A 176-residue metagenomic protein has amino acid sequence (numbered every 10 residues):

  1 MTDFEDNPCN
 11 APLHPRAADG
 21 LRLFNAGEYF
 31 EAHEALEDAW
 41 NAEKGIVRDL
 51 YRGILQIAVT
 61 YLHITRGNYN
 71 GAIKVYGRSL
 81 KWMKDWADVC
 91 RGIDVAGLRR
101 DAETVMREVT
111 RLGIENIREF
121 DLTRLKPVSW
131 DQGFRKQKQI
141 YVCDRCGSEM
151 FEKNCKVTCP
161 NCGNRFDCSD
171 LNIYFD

Functional and structural regions predicted by a protein language model:
L21, V59-Y61: Residue-level recognition of tetratricopeptide repeat
Y69-A87: TPR/TPR-like (Sel1-like) alpha-helical repeat modules
I140, K156, R165: Residues immediately within or flanking Cys/His clusters that coordinate Zn2+ in small zinc-binding modules
C143-C146, C159-C162: Short cysteine-rich clusters marking metal-coordination/redox-active sites
M150, F166: Cys/His-rich microdomains that often coordinate metals
K153-K156, S169-N172: Short Cys/His-rich "knuckle" micro-motifs
